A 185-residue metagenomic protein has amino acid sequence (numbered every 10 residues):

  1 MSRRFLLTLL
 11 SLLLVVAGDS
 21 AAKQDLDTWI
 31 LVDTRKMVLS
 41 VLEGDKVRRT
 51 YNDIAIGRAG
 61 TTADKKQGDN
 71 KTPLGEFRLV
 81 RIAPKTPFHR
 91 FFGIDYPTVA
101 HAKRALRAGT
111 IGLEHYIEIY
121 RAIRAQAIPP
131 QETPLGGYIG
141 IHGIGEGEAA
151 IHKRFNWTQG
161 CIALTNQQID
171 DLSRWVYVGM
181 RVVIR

Functional and structural regions predicted by a protein language model:
M1-L7: Bacterial N-terminal signal peptides that target proteins for export
S2, G18-G44: N-terminal accessory segments that precede or flank the first globular/catalytic domain
T8-V15: Bacterial N-terminal signal peptides
K23-T28, T34-R35, N52-R81, I123-Q126 (+1 more regions): N-terminal post-signal-peptidase region of extra-cytosolic proteins
D25, K85-R185: Exported/periplasmic cell-wall-interacting domains
R35-M37, G44-K46, I54-A59, I82-K85 (+3 more regions): Solvent-exposed coil/turn segments that connect beta secondary-structure elements in extracytoplasmic/periplasmic
L39-L42, T50, T61-K65, P87-R90 (+2 more regions): Short, solvent-exposed loop/turn elements at domain surfaces
R49-N52, V182-I184: Short hydrophobic/aromatic-enriched beta-strand-loop microsegments
